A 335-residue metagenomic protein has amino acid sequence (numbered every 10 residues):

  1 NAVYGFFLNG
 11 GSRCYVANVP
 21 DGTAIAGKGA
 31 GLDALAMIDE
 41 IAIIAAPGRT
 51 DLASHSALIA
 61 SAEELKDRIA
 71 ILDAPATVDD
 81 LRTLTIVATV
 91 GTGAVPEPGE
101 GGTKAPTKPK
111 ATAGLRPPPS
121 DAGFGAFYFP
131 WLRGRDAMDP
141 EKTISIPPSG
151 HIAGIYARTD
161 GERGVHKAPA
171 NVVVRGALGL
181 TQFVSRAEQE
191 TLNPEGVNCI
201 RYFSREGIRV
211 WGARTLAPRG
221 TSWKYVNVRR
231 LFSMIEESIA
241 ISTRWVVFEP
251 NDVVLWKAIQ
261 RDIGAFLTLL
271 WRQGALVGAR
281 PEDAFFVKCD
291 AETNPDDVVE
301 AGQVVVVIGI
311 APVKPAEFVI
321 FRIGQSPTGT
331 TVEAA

Functional and structural regions predicted by a protein language model:
N1-R13, A30-A335: Structured, hydrophobic secondary-structure cores that serve as assembly/anchoring elements
Y15-D33: A short, well-structured beta->alpha microelement
